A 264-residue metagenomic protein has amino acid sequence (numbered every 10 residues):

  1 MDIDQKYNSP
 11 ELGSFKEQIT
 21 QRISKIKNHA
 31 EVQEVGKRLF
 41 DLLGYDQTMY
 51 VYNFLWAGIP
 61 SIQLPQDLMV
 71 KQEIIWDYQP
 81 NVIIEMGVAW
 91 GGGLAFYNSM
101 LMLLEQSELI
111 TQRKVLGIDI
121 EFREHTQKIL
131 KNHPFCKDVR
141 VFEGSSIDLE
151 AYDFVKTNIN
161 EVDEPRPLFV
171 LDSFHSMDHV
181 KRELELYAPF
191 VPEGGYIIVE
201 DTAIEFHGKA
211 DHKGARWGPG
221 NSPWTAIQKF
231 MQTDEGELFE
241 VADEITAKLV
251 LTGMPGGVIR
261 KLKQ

Functional and structural regions predicted by a protein language model:
M1-L12, P80, D178, I245: Intrinsic structural disorder
D2-G36: N-terminal auxiliary segments of SAM/dcSAM-dependent transferases
E17, Q21-S24, E34-D41, K131-N132 (+2 more regions): Polar/charged alpha-helical tracts
I19-I26, A30, L39, D46-Q47 (+2 more regions): Short, flexible helical or helix-coil boundary motifs
H29-F40, Y187, I197: Short, solvent-exposed beta-strand-terminating loops
K37-Q63: Class I SAM-dependent transferase core
L55-I59, Q66-Q264: S-adenosylmethionine/decaboxylated-SAM
